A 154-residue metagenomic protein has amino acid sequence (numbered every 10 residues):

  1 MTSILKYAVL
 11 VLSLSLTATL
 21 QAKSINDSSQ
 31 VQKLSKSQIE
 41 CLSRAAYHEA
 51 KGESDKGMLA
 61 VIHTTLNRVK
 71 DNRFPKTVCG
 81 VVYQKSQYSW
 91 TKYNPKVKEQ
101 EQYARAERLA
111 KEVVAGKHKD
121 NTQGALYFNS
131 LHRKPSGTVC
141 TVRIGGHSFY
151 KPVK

Functional and structural regions predicted by a protein language model:
M1-K6: Positively charged n-region of N-terminal signal peptides that target proteins for export
A8-S15: Bacterial N-terminal signal peptides
T17-T19: N-terminal signal peptide c-region/cleavage motif recognized by signal peptidases
K23-K154: Bacterial extracytoplasmic/cell-wall-associated proteins, especially those involved in peptidoglycan
